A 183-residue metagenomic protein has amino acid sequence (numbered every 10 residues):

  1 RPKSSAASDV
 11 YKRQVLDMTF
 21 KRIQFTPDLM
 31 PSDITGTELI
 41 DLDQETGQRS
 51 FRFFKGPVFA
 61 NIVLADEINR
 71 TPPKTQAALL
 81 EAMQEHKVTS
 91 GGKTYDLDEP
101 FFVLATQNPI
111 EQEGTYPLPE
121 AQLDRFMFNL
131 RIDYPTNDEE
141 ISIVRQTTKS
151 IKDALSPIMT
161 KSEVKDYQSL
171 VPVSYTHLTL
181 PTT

Functional and structural regions predicted by a protein language model:
R1-A7, Y11, H177-T183: Single conserved hydrophobic/aromatic residue that forms the stacking wall/gate of nucleotide- or nucleobase-binding
S4, L16, P57-F59, P72-P73 (+3 more regions): Short loop/turn elements that form and flank the Walker-type P-loop nucleotide-binding site in RecA-like NTPase cores
S5-Q24: Walker A/P-loop
T26-E45: Conserved NTP-binding/hydrolysis module of P-loop NTPases
I34, D66, L79, T106 (+1 more regions): Conserved RecA-like P-loop NTPase ATPase core
D41-Q44, E85-I158, Y167-V171: Canonical AAA+ ATPase core
D43-I62: Conserved alpha-helical scaffold flanking the Walker A/P-loop in AAA+ ATPase domains
A60-M83, Y116-P119, N137-E140: Conserved AAA+/SF3 P-loop NTPase catalytic/coupling segment centered on the Walker-B
